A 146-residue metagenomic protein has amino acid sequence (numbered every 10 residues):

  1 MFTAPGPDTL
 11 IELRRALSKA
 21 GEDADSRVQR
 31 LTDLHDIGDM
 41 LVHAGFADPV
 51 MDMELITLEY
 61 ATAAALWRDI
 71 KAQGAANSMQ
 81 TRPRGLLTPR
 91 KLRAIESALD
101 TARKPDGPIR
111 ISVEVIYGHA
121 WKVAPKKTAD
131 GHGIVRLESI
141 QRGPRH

Functional and structural regions predicted by a protein language model:
M1-A65, Q73-R84: Conserved catalytic/acceptor-binding region of the Class I
D52-H146: Conserved Class I S-adenosyl-L-methionine
